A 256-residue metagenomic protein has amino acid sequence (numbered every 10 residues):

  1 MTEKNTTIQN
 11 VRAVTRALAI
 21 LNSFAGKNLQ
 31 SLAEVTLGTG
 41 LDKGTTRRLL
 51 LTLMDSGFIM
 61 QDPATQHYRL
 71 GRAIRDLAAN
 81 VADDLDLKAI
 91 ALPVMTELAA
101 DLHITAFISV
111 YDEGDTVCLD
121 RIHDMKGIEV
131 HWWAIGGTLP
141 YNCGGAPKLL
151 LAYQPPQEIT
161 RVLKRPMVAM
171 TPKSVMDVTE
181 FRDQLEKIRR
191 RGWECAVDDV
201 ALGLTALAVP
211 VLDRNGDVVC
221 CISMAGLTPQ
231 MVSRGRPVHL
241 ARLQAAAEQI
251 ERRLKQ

Functional and structural regions predicted by a protein language model:
M1-A89, T96, E248-Q256: N-terminal helix-turn-helix
N10-V14, H67, G71, D84 (+7 more regions): Short, structured helix-loop boundary elements
G26, D124, D213: Short, conserved catalytic or interaction motifs in soluble domains
T65-R165: Amphipathic alpha-helical effector-binding/dimerization core of metabolite-sensing transcriptional regulators
Y141-G144, R234-Q256: Short, solvent-exposed cationic patches
L151, E158-L163, A169, A247-Q256: Cysteine/selenocysteine-centered motifs that mediate thiol-based redox chemistry or coordinate metal-sulfur cofactors
K173-A246: Extended hydrophobic
